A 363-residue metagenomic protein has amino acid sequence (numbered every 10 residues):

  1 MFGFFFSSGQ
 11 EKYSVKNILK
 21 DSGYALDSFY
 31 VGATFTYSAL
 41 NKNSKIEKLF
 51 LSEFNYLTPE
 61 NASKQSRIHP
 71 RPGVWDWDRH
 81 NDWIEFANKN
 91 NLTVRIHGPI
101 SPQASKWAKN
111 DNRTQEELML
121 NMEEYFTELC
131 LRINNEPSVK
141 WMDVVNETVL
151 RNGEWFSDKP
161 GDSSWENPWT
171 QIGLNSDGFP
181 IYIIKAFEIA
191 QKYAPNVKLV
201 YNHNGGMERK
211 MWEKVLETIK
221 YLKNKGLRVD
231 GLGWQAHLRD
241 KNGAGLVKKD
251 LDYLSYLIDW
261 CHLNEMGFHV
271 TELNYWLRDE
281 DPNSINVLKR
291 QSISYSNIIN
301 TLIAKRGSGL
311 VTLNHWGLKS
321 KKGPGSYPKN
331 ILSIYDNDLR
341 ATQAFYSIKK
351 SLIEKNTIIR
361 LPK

Functional and structural regions predicted by a protein language model:
M1-E11: Bacterial Sec-dependent N-terminal signal peptides
E11-Y56, E60: Boundary/entry segment of secreted carbohydrate-active catalytic domains
V15-L26, I84-N88, F187-P195, K223 (+1 more regions): Surface-exposed amphipathic alpha-helices with a cationic face
K16-D21, H69, R132, D143 (+4 more regions): Aromatic-rich peripheral "rim/lid" segments of glycoside hydrolase catalytic domains that contact and position glycan
A33-K45, Q65-D78, V149-R151, G205-V215 (+3 more regions): Acidic-and-aromatic substrate-binding clefts and catalytic sites of carbohydrate-active enzymes
Y37-S52, N121-C130, K210-L222, S292-I299: Short, acidic/polar
S52-P70, R79-V200, N204-G206, M266 (+1 more regions): Substrate-binding cleft and catalytic face of glycoside hydrolase catalytic domains, especially the flexible beta-alpha
N55-P59, N146, A194-H203, L216-V247 (+1 more regions): Aromatic- and acid-rich polysaccharide-binding/catalytic face of secreted or lumenal carbohydrate-active enzymes
